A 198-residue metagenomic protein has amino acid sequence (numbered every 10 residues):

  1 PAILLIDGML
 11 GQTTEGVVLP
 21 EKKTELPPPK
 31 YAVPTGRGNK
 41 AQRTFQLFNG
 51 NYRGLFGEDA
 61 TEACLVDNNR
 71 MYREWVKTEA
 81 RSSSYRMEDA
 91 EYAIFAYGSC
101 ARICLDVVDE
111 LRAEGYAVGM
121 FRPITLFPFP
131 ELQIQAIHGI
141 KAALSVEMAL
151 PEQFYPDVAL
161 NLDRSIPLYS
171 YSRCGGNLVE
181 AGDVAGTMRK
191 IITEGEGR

Functional and structural regions predicted by a protein language model:
P1-S84: Conformationally flexible catalytic loops at phosphate/diphosphate-handling active centers
L4-I6, M120-F121, S145-V146, S170: General beta-strand structural signal in soluble alpha/beta enzymes
M9-G11, Y97-I103, F127, A149-E152 (+1 more regions): Gly/Ser/Thr-rich loops at beta-strand to alpha-helix junctions that form or flank small-molecule/cofactor-binding
L19-K23, D106-A117, Q135-H138, A159-R164: Short, solvent-exposed amphipathic alpha-helical segments in soluble enzyme and RNA/protein-processing domains
Y31, F48, I124-L132, G195-G197: An N-terminal assembly and electron-transfer interface module characteristic of large anaerobic redox and radical
R81-A117, F121, F127-Q133: Redox- and metal-dependent alpha/beta enzyme cores, enriched for Fe-S-associated oxidoreductases and cofactor-handling
E147-R198: Peripheral docking tails and interdomain loops at the edges of cofactor- or intermediate-handling domains
